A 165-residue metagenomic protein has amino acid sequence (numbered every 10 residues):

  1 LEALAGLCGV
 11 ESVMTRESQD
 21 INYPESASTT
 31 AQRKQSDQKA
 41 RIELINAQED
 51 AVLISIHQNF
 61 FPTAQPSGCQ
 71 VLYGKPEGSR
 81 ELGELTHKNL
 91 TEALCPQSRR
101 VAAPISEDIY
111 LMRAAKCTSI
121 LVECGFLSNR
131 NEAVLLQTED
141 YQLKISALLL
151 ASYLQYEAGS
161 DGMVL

Functional and structural regions predicted by a protein language model:
L1-L165: Active-site-proximal helix/loop segments of hydrolytic enzymes
